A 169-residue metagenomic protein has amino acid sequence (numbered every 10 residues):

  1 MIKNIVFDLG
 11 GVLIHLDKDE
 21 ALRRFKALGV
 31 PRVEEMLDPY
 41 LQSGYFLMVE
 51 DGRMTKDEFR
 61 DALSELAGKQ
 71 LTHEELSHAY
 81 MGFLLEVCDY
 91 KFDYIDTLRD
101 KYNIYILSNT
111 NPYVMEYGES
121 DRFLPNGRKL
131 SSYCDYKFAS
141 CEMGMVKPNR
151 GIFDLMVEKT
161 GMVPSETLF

Functional and structural regions predicted by a protein language model:
I2-D89, D100, N111-Y117, A139: N-terminal helical cap/lid subdomain that shapes the substrate entry/recognition surface in HAD-like hydrolases
D19-L22, E119-F123, I152-D154: Short, glycine/charged-enriched secondary-structure capping and boundary segments
E34, S132-Y136, P164-T167: Short acidic capping loops at alpha-helix termini that bridge into adjacent secondary structure
Y90-F138: Substrate-recognition/cap helix-loop segment adjacent to the acidic, metal-dependent catalytic center of Asp-based
E142-M143: Short, acidic/glycine-rich phosphate-metal binding loop used to engage nucleotide
V146-F169: Conserved Lys-Pro-Asp/Glu-containing loop-to-beta segment of HAD-superfamily phosphomonoesterases, centered on
